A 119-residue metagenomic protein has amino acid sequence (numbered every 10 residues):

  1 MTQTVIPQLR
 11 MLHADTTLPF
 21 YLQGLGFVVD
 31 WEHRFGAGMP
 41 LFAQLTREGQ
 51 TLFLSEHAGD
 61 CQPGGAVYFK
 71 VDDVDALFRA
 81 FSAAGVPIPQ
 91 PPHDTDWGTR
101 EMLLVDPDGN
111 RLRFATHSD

Functional and structural regions predicted by a protein language model:
M1-L18, D30, G65-V67, T116-D119: N-terminal beta-strand motif that seeds the catalytic metal site of vicinal oxygen chelate
Q8-Q50: Core segments of cupin and vicinal oxygen chelate
L12-D15, V67-R111: Vicinal oxygen chelate
H33, L52-A58, T116-D119: Acetyl-CoA-dependent GNAT
G36-L41, C61-P63, D96-R100: Short acidic/glycine-enriched loop/turn segments that link adjacent beta-strands
L45-E48, L104-P107, H117: Active-site beta-strand termini and strand-to-loop segments that position acidic
E48-L52, G59-C61, D73-D75: Short, charged/polar surface micro-motifs in flexible loops or helix N-caps
